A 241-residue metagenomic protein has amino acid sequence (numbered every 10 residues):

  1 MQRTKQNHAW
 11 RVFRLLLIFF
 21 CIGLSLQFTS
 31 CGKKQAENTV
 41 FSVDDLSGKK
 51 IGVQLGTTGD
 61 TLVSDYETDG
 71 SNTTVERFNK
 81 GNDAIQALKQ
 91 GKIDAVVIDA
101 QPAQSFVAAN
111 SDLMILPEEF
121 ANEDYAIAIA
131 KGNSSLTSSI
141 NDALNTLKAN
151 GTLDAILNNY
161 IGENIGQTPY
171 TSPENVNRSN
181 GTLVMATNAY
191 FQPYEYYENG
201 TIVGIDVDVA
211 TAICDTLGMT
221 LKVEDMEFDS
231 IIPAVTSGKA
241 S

Functional and structural regions predicted by a protein language model:
L26-S30: C-terminal motif of bacterial Sec signal peptides marking the signal peptidase cleavage site
G32-K34, T57-T58, Q104, A126-G166 (+2 more regions): Extended ligand-binding regions for polar small-molecule ligands
K34-K50, G166-I202, T236: Immediate post-signal peptide segment of exported/extracytoplasmic ligand-binding proteins
K49-G52, K80, K89-D99, S111-D112 (+2 more regions): Alpha-to-beta junction loops
T58-V75, S111, I115-E119, L144-N180: Ligand-binding clefts/hinges and TM-proximal coupling segments of bilobed small-molecule sensing domains
T61-E67, N82, K89-Q90, D94-A121 (+1 more regions): A ligand-binding cleft/hinge motif common to bilobed small-molecule-binding domains
T74-F78, Q86, A155, S179-S241: Extracytoplasmic small-molecule ligand-binding "clamshell" domains of the periplasmic binding protein/Venus flytrap
A100, Q104-D142, Q167-S172, V176 (+1 more regions): Periplasmic-binding protein-like
